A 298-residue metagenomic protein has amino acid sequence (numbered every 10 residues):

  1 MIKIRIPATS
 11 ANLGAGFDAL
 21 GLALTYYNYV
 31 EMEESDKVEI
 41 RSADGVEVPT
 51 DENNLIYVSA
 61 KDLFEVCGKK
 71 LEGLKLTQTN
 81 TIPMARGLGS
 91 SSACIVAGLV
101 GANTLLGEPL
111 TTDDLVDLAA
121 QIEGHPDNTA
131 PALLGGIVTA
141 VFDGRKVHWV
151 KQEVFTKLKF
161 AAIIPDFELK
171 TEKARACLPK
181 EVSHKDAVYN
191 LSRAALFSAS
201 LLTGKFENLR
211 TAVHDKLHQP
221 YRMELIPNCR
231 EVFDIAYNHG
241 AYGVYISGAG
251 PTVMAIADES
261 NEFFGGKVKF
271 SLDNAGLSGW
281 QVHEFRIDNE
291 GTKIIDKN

Functional and structural regions predicted by a protein language model:
M1-R86, V100, T104, E108-L110 (+2 more regions): ATP-binding N-lobe of GHMP and related small-molecule kinases
A8-N12, G16-A23, L88-I95, E123-V138: FAD-binding core of FAD-dependent oxidoreductases, characterized by glycine-rich FAD pyrophosphate-binding loops
Y26, D36, G136, I164-L169 (+4 more regions): Glycine-rich beta-alpha junction loops
Y26, L88-T112, L133-V138, D143: DPxDG-like acidic metal-binding loop motif
E33, A132, V138-D143, M254-D258 (+1 more regions): Short beta-strand-to-turn element immediately C-terminal to the catalytic PLP-Schiff-base lysine in fold type I
L110-K157, V244: Alpha/beta catalytic cores of group-transfer enzymes, especially the acyltransferase/condensing modules of polyketide
A162-E224: Active-site rim beta-loop-alpha module in soluble metabolic enzymes
L201-N298: Glycine-rich, charge-dense phosphate/pyrophosphate-binding loop(s) and the adjacent flexible "lid"/catalytic subdomain
